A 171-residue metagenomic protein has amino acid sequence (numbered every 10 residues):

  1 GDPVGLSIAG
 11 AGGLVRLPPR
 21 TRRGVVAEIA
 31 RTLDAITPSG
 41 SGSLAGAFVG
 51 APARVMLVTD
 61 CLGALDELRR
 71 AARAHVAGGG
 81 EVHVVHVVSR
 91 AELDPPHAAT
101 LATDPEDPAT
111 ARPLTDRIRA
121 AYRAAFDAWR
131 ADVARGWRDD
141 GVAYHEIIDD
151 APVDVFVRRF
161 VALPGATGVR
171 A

Functional and structural regions predicted by a protein language model:
G1-A171: Exposed, interaction-prone extracellular/peripheral surfaces
